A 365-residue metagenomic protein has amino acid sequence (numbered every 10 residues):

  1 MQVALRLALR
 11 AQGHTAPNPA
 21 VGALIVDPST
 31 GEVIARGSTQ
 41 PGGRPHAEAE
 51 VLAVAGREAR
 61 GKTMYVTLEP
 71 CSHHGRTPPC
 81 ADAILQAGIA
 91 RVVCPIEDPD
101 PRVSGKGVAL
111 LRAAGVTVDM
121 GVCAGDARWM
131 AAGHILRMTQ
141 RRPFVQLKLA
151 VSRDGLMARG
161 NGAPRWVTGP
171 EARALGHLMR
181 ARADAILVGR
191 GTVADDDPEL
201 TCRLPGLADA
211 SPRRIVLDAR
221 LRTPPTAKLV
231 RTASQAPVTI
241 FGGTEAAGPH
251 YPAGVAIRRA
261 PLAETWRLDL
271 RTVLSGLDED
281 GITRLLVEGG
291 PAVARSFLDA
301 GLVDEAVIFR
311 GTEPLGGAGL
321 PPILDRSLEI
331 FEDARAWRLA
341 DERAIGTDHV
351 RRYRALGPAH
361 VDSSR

Functional and structural regions predicted by a protein language model:
M1-A16, R137: Short, basic/aromatic recognition patches
A4, G22, C71, L111 (+7 more regions): Residue-level signal for inorganic ion chemistry
V21-P28, L149-A150, R351: Short beta-strand scaffold segments in enzyme catalytic cores
L24-D126, R213, A263, S296-L298: Zn2+-dependent cytidine deaminase-like catalytic core
P99-R102, G125-D126, A194, R222-P224 (+2 more regions): Short gly/pro/ser/thr-enriched loop/turn and capping motifs at secondary-structure boundaries
L136-R142, Q146-T283, A292-R295, D362: Active-site ligand-binding patch in enzyme domains
E245-A246, D325-R365: Conserved histidine-centered catalytic loops in small-molecule metabolism enzymes
D299-W337: Flexible, gly/pro- and Lys/Arg-enriched active-site loops
